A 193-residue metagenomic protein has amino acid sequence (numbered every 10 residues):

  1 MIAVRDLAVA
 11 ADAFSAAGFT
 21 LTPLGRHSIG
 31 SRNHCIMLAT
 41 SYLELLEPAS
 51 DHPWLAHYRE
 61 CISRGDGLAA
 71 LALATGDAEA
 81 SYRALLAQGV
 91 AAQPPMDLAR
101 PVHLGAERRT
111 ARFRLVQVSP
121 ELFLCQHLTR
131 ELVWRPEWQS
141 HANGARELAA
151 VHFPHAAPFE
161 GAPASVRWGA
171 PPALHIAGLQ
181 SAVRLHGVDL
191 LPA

Functional and structural regions predicted by a protein language model:
M1-A8, D66-L73, C125-P158: N-terminal beta-strand motif that seeds the catalytic metal site of vicinal oxygen chelate
L7-T20, R83-Q88, A156-G161: Amphipathic alpha-helical segments
V9-R64: Glycine/small-residue-rich interface belts in oligomeric ring/scaffold proteins and their assembly partners
P23-H27, D51, H103-A106, A157-E160: Short, solvent-exposed secondary-structure boundary motifs
C35, E44, Y82-R146, A162-A193: Vicinal oxygen chelate
L46-L55, L73, P120-H127: Short, basic, helix/turn surface patches
H52, A56-G89: A basic- and aromatic-enriched beta-loop-alpha substructure that forms the phosphate/nucleotide- and DNA/RNA-contacting
